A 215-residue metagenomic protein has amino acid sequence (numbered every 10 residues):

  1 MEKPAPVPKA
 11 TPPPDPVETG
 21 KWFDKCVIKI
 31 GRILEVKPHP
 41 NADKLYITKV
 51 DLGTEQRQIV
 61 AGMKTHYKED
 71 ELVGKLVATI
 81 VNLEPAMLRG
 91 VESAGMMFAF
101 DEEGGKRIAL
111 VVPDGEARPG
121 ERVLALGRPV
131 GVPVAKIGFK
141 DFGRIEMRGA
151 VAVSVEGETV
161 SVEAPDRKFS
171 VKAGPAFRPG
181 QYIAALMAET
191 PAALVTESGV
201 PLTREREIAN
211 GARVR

Functional and structural regions predicted by a protein language model:
M1-R215: Phosphate-backbone binding interfaces of nucleic-acid-interacting proteins
